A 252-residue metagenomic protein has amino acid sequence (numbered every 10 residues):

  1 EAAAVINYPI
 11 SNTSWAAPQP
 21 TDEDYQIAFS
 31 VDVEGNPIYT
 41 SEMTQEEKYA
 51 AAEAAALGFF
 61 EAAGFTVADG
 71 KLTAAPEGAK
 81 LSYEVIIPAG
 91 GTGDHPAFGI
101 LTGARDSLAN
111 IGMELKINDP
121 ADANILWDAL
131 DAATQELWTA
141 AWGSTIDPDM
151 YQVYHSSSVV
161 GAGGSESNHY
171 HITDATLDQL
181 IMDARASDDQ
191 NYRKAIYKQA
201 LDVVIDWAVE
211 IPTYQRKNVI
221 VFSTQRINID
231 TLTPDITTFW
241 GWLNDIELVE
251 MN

Functional and structural regions predicted by a protein language model:
E1-A4, W15, L57, E61-T66 (+5 more regions): Sec-exported extracytoplasmic/periplasmic mature domains
E1-F29, G99-T102: Amphipathic repeat-derived elements
A2, I6, A52-F59, G93 (+6 more regions): Stable alpha-helical elements in mature extracytoplasmic
A4, L115, N124-W127, G143 (+6 more regions): Generic structural signal for short, flexible, solvent-exposed coil/loop and linker residues
Y8-I10, T213, Q225: Outer-membrane beta-barrel and related beta-rich outer-membrane complex signature in Gram-negative bacteria
S14, E42-E53, A63-S144, N218: Ligand/substrate-recognition segments at binding pockets and active sites
W15-A54, D69-K80, D128-A133, V153-M182 (+2 more regions): Short, solvent-exposed loop/beta-turn-alpha elements that line the ligand-binding surface or hinge of extracytoplasmic
D147-Y151: Short beta-strand-centered segments that line the small-molecule binding cleft or hinge of alpha/beta clamshell
